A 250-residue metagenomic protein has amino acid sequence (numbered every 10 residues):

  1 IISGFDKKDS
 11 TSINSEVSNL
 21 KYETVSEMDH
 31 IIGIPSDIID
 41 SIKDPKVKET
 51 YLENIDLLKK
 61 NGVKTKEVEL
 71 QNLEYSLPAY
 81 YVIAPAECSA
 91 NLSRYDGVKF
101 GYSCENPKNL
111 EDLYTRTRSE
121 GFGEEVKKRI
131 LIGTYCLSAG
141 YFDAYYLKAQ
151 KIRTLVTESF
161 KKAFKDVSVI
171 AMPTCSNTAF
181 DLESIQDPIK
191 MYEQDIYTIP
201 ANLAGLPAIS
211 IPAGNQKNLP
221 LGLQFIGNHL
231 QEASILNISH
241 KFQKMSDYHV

Functional and structural regions predicted by a protein language model:
I1-I42, L52-N61, L131-E158, L203-V250: Structural helix-boundary/capping segments
I13, H30-I31, P35-I38, V68-Y81 (+3 more regions): Flexible, acidic loop-helix segments that line cofactor/substrate-binding pockets
K43-D44, L77, F142, F180-E183 (+1 more regions): Short glycine-/acidic-enriched loop or helix-start segments at secondary-structure transitions that form or flank
V47, L77-A86, D181-D187: Short glycine/threonine-rich loop-to-helix capping motif typified by GTGT followed within a few residues by an Asp-Pro
K48-L52, P85, T157, Q194: Generic non-transmembrane alpha-helix signal with a bias for helix starts/N-cap capping motifs
K64-K66: Conserved beta-strand segments of alpha/beta enzyme cores
L73, D96-L203: Serine-dependent amide/ester hydrolase catalytic core
